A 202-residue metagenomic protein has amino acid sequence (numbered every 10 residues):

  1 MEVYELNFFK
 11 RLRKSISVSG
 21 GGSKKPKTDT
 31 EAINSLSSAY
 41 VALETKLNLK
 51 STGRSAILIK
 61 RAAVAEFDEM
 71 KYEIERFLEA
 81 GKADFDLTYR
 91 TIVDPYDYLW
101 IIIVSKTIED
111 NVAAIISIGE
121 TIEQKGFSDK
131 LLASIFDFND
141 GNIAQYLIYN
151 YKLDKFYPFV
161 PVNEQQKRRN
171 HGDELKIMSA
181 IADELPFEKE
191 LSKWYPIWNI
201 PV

Functional and structural regions predicted by a protein language model:
E2-F67, R168-V202: Charge-rich, low-complexity segments
A42-Y98: A glycine-rich, hydrophobic loop/mini-helix early in the fold
T52-L58, V104, I108, L131: Extended, folded cores of ATP/NTP-driven motor/assembly subunits in large transport and secretion machines
A63, S105-T107, L153: Short, flexible loop/turn elements at secondary-structure junctions
F77, I118-K125: Conserved short hydrophobic interaction patches
D86-L87, E109-A114, E123-L131: Short, solvent-exposed secondary-structure capping/transition elements
Y89-S117: Extracellular-facing segments of soluble proteins and assemblies that are Gly/Ser/Thr-biased and enriched in aromatics
E123-P196: Helix-rich interaction surfaces within compact, conserved domain-sized segments that mediate assembly or partner
